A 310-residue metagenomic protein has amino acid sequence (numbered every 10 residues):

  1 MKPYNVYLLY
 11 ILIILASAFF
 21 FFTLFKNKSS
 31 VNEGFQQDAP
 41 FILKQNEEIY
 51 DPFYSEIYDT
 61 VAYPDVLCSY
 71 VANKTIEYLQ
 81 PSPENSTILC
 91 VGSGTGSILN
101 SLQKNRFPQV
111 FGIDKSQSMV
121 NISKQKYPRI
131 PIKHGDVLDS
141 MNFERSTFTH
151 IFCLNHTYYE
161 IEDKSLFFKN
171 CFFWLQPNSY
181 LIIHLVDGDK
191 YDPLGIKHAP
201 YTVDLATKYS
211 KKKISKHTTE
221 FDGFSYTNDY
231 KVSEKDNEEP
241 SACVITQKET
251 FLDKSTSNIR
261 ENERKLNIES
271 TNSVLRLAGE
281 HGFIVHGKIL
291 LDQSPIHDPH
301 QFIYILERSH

Functional and structural regions predicted by a protein language model:
F19-P83: Conserved class I S-adenosyl-L-methionine
N85-G94: Conserved class I S-adenosyl-L-methionine
T95-S140: Class I SAM-dependent methyltransferase SAM/SAH-binding core
N142-H150: A short acidic, Gly/Pro-enriched loop at the edge of an enzyme's catalytic core that lines a small-molecule cofactor
T149-D163: A short SAM/SAH-binding and catalytic strip from SAM-dependent methyltransferases
S165-Y180: A short glycine-rich, Lys/Arg-flanked "PGG" loop and its adjoining helix->strand segment in the class I
L185-S273: SAM-dependent methyltransferase
K265-H310: C-terminal lobe and adjacent flexible extensions of AdoMet/dcAdoMet transferase-like proteins
